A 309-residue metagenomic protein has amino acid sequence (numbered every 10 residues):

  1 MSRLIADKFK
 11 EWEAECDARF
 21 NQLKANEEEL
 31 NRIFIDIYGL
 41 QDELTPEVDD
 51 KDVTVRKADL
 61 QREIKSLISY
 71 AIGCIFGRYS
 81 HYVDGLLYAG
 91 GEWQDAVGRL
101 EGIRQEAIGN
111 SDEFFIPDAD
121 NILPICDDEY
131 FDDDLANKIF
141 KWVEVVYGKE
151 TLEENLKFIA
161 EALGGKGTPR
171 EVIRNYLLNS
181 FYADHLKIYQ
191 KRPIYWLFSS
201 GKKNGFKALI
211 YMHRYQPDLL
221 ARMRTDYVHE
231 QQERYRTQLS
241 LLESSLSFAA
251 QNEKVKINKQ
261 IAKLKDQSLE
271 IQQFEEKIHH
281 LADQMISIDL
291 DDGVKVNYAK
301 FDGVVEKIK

Functional and structural regions predicted by a protein language model:
M1-I35, L239-E243: Extended amphipathic alpha-helical segments enriched in small hydrophobics
R32, E43-K309: Terminal accessory regions of large proteins
Y38: Active-site-proximal loop/hinge segments that shape catalytic or ion-binding/gating pockets
